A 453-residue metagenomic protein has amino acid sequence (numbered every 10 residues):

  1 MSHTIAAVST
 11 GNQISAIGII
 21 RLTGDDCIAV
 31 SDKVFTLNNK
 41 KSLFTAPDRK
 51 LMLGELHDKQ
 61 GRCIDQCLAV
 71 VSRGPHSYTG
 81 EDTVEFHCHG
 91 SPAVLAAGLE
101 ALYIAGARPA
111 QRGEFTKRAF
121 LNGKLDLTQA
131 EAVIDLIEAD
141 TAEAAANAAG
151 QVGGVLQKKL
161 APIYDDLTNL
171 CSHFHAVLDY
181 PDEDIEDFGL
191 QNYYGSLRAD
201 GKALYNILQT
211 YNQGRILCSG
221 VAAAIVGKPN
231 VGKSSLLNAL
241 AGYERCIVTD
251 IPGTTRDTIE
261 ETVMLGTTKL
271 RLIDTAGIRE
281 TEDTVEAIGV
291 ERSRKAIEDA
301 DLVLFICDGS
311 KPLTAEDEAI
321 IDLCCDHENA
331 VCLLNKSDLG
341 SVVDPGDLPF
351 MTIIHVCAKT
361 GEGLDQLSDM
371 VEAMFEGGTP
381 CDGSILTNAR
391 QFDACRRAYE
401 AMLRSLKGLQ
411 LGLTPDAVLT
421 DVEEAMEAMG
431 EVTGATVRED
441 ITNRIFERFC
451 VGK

Functional and structural regions predicted by a protein language model:
M1-A146, G150, G154, V331: A glycine-rich (often HGG/GG-containing) alpha/beta subdomain
S2-S15, A144-M264, K269, T281-D283 (+1 more regions): C-terminal-of-GTPase-core extension/linker across diverse P-loop GTPases
L51-R73, G253-T281, D299-L302: Switch I (G2) and immediately adjacent beta-strands of P-loop GTPase domains
H89, C307-S310, K336-S337: Structural motif
A241, A276-G277, D301, D308 (+1 more regions): Short glycine-/small-residue-rich Rossmann-like dinucleotide-binding loops
L272, I306, L333: Generic enzyme active-site microenvironment
I278, E286-V290, E318: Short alpha-helix of the ABC ATPase nucleotide-binding domain corresponding to the H-loop/switch region
E286-S310: Inter-motif core of Ras-like GTPase G domains
